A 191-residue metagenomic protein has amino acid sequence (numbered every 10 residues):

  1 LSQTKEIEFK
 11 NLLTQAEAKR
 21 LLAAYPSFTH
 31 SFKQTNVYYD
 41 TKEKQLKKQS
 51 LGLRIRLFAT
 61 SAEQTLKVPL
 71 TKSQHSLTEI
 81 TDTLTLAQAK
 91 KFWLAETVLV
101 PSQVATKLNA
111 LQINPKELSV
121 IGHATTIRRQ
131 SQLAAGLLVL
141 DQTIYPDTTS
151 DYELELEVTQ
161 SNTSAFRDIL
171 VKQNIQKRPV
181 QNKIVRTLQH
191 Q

Functional and structural regions predicted by a protein language model:
L1-Q191: Phosphate-end processing signature that detects enzymes handling 5′-triphosphorylated RNA and polyphosphate
